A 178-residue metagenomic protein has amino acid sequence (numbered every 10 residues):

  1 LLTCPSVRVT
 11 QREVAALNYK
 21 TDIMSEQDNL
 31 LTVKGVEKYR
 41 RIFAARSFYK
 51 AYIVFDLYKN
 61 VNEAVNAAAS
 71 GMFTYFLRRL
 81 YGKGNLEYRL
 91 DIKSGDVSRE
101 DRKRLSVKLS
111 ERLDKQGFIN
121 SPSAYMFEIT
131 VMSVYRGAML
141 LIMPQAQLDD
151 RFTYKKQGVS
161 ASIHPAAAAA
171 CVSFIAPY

Functional and structural regions predicted by a protein language model:
L1-P122: Non-catalytic nucleic-acid substrate-recognition regions in nucleic-acid-modifying enzymes
Y125-T130: A short glycine-rich, hydrophobically flanked beta-strand micro-motif that places a catalytic Asp/Glu for divalent metal
M132-V134: Charged, structured surface patches that assemble and position nucleic-acid processing machinery
A138-Y178: Glycine-rich adenosyl-nucleotide cofactor-binding module
